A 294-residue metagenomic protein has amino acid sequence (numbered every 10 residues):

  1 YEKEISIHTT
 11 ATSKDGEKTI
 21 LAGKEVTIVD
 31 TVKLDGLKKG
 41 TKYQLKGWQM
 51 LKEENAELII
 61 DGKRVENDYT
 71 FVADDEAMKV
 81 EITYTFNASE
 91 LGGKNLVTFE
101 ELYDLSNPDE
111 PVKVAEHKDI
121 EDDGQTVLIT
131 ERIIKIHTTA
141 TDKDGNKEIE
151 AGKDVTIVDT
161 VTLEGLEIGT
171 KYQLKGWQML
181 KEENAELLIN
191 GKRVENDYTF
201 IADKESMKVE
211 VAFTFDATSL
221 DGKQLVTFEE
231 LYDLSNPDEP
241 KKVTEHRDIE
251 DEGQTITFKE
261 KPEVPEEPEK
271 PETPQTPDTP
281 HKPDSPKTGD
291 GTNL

Functional and structural regions predicted by a protein language model:
Y1-T12, I20-L21, V112-T141, E148-E150 (+1 more regions): Intrinsically disordered, low-complexity repeat and linker tracts
T12-K14, W48-V65, L105-N107, T141-K143 (+2 more regions): Change "in extracellular beta-sheet-rich domains … of secreted and cell-surface proteins" to "in beta-sheet-rich domains
E17-K33, E148-T160: Contiguous beta-strand segments within globular domains
T31, K79-A88, T160, K208-D216: Exposed aromatic-hydrophobic patches
D35-G40, E164-G169: Short solvent-exposed strand-capping/beta-turn motif centered on an Asx-Ser/Thr pair
D68-V80, D197-V209: Short proline/glycine- and polar residue-rich coil/turn motifs
F86-T98, F215-T227: Short glycine/proline/serine/threonine-rich loop/turn segments at secondary-structure transition edges
